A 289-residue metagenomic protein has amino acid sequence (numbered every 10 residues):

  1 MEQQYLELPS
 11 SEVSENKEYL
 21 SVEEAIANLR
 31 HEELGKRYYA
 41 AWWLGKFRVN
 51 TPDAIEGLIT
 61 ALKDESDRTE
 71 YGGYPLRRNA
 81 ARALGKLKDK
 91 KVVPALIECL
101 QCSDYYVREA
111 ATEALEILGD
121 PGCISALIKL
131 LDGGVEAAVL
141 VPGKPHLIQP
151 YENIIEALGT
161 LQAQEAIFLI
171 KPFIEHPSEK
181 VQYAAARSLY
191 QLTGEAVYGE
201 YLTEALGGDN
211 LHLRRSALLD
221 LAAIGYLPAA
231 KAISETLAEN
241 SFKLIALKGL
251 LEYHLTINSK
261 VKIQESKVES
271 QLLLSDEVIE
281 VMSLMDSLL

Functional and structural regions predicted by a protein language model:
E2-K17, R37-N50, E70-D89, E98 (+9 more regions): Structural detector for internal amphipathic alpha-helices that build alpha-solenoid repeat scaffolds
E15-R30, V49-D67, D89-Q101, D120-V141 (+4 more regions): Amphipathic alpha-helical scaffolding segments comprising HEAT/armadillo-like alpha-solenoid repeats
V22, I55, R214, K243 (+1 more regions): Short amphipathic alpha-helical segments that mediate assembly, nucleic-acid/protein binding, or membrane association
E33: N-terminal glycine-rich anion-binding loops that anchor highly charged ligand groups
I263-L289: Intrinsic low-complexity, glycine/proline- and repeat-rich, mixed-charge intrinsically disordered regions appended
